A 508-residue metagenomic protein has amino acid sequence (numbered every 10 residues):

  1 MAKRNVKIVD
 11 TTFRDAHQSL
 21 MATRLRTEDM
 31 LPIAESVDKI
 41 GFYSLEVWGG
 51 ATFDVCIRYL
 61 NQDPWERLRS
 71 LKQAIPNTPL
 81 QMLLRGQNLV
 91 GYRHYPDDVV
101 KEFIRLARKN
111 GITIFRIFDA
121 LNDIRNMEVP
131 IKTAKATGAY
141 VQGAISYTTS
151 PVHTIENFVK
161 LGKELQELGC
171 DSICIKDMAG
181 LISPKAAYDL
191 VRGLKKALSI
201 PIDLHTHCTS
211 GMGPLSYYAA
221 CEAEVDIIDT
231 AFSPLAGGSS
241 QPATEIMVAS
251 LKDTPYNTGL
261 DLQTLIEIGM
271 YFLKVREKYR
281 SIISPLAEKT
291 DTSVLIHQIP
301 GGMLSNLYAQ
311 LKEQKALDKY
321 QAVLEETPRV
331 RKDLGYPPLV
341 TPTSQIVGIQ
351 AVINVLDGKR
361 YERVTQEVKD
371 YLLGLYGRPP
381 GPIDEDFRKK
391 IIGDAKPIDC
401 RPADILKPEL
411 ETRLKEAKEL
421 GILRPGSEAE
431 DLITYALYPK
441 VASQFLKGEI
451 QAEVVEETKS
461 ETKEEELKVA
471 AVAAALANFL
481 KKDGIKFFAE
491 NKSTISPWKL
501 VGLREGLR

Functional and structural regions predicted by a protein language model:
M1-M21, L68-Q73: N-terminal amphipathic alpha-helix/helix-capping segment at the start of soluble metabolic enzymes
I8, A16, V37, I117 (+4 more regions): Conserved, mostly hydrophobic/aromatic
P32, D38-C56, L286-D291, G302-L467: Terminal or standalone catalytic/regulatory effector modules within metabolic enzymes and repeat proteins
G49-Q166, I173, G180-P184: Active-site beta->alpha loop and helix N-cap motifs at the rims of alpha/beta catalytic domains
I117, D177, A223-S240: Glycine-rich phosphate-binding active-site loops on the catalytic face of alpha/beta enzymes
H153-L165, S210-D226: Catalytic cores of alpha/beta
A236-T258: C-terminal helical cap(s) of enzyme catalytic domains, especially alpha/beta-barrels
Q444-R508: Intrinsic, low-complexity terminal and presequence regions
